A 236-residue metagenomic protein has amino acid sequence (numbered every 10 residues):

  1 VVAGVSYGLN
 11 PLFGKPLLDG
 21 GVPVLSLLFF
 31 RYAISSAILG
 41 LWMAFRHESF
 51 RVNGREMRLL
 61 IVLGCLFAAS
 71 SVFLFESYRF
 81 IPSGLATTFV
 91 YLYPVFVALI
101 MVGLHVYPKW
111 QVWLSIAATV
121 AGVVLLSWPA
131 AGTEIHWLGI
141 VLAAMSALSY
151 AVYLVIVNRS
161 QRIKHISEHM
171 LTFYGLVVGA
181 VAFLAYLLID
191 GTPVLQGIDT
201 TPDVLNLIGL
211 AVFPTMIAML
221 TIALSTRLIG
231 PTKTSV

Functional and structural regions predicted by a protein language model:
V1-S26, F30, C65, A69 (+5 more regions): Glycine-/small-residue-enriched transmembrane alpha-helix faces in small-molecule transporters and effluxers
S6-Y7, M43-V90, L125, A211-I229: Specific transmembrane alpha-helical segments of multi-pass solute transporters/efflux pumps, especially DMT/EamA
D19-A69, P94-I100, S149-I156, T172-G191 (+1 more regions): Transmembrane alpha-helices of multi-pass small-molecule transport proteins
G20-G21, F80, Y107, I163-H165 (+1 more regions): Helix-loop interface residues and adjacent transmembrane-helix termini in multi-pass membrane transporters, primarily
S26-S36, F67, L74-V106, S146 (+1 more regions): Specific alpha-helical transmembrane segments that line the substrate/conduction pathway and gating interfaces
F30, L85-L92, V157-V181, A211-V236: Helix-helix packing/entry segments at the starts of transmembrane helices
L39, I61, I100, P108-P129: Hydrophobic transmembrane alpha-helices of multi-pass small-molecule transport proteins
A69-S77, V124-A131, G179-V194: Hydrophobic alpha-helical transmembrane segments in multi-pass integral membrane proteins
